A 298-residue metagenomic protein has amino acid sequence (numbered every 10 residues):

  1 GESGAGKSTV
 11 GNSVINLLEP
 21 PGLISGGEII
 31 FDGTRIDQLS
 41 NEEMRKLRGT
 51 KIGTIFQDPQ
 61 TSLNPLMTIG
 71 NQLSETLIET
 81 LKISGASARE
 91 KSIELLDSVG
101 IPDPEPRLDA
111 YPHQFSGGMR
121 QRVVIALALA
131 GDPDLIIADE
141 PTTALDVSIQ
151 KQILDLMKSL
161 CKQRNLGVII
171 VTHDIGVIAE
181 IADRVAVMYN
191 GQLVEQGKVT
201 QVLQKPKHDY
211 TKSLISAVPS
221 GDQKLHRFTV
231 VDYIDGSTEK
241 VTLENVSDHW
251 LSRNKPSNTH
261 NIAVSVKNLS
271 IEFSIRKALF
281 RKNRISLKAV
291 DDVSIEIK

Functional and structural regions predicted by a protein language model:
I24-R35: Conserved ABC transporter NBD signature motif
I36-G53, N71, E79, Q201-P206 (+1 more regions): ABC ATPase NBD coupling module
P102-E105, V199-V264, R276-R281: Short catalytic/signature loops enriched in Gly
A130-D134: A short, proline-enriched helix->beta-strand linker immediately N-terminal to the Walker B motif in ABC-type P-loop
I178-E180: A short, surface-exposed alpha-helical micro-motif characterized by mixed small hydrophobic and charged/polar residues
R184, Q196: Short, glycine/charged-rich "phosphate-handling" switch motifs in NTP-dependent and phosphotransfer domains
